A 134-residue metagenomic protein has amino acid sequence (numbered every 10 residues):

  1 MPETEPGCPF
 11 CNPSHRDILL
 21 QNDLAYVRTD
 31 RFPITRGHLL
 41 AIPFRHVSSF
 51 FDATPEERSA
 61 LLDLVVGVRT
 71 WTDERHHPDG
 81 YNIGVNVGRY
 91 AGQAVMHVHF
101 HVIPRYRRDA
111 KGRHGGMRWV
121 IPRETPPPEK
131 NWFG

Functional and structural regions predicted by a protein language model:
M1-G134: HIT superfamily nucleotide-processing domains
